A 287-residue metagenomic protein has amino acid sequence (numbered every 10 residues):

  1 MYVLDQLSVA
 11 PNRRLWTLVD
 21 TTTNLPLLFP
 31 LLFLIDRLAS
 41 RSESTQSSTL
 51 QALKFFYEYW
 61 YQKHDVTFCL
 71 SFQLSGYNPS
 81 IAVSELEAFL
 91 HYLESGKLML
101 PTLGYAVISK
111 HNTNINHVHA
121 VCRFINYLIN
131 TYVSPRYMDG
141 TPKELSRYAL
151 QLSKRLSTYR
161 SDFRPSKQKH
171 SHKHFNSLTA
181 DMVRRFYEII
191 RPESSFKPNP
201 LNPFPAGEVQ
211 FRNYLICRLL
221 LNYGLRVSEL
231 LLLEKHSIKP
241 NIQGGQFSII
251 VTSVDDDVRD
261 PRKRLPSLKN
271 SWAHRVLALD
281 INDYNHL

Functional and structural regions predicted by a protein language model:
M1-S134: Charge-rich, intrinsically disordered N-terminal extensions that act as flexible nucleic-acid engagement or regulatory
G76-P79, Y137-F196: Flexible interdomain linker/hinge and immediately adjacent N-terminus of the catalytic tyrosine-recombinase domain
Y92-L100, R147-K154, E193-S195, V251-V258: Surface-exposed intrinsically disordered loops and tails
S95-H111, R164-H174, P198-N202: Short acidic, glycine/Ser/Thr-rich loop/turn "cap" segments at secondary-structure junctions
T113-V121, R212-L215, L219, L279: Extended HEAT/HEAT-like alpha-solenoid repeat tracts in very large eukaryotic scaffold/adaptor proteins
T131-P135, L220-Q246: Short, charged phosphate-coordinating catalytic segments
I189-V227: Basic, Lys/Arg- and aromatic-enriched nucleic-acid-binding interface segment
L233-H286: Conserved tyrosine-mediated DNA breakage-rejoining catalytic core shared by Y-recombinases
